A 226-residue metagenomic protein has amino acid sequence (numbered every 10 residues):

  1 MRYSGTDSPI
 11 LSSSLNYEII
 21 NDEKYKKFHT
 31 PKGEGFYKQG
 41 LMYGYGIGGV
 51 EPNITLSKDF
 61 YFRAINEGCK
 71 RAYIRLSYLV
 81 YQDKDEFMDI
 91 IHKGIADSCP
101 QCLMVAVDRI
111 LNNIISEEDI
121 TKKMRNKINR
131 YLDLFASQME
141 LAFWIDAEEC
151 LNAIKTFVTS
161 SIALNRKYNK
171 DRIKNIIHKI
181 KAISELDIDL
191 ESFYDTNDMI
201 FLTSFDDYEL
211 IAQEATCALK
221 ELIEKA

Functional and structural regions predicted by a protein language model:
R2-H29: N-terminal alpha-helical interaction modules that lie
K24, H29-Q39, Y45-G48, E67-K70 (+7 more regions): Short helix-capping/linker turns of helical repeat alpha-solenoids
A64, K93-G94, F135: Canonical positions in the second alpha-helix
E191-A226: Terminal, low-structured helical/coil segments at or just beyond the last alpha-helical repeat
